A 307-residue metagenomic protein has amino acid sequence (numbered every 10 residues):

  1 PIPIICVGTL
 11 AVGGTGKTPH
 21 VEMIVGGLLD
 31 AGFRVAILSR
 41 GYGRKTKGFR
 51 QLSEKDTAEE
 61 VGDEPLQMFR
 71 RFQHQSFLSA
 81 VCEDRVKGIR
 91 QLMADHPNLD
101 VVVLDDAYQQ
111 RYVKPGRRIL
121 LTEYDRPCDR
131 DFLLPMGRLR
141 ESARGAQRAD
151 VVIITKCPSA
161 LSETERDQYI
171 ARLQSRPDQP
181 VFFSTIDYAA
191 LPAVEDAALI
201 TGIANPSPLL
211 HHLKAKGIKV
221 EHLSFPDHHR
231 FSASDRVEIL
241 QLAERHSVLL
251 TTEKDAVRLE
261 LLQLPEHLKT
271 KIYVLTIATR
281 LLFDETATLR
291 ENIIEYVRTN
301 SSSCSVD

Functional and structural regions predicted by a protein language model:
P1-E54, S159, D307: Walker A (P-loop) phosphate-binding motif
V7, T122, S184, L223 (+1 more regions): Hydrophobic residues at beta-strand termini and immediately following loops that shape nucleotide-binding pockets
F33, P97-L99, P115, E244-S247: Short, high-confidence coil segments that cap the C-terminus of an alpha-helix and link into the following beta-strand
A36-L38, L120, D196-I200: Conserved beta-strand elements of the Class I
G41-R176: Phosphate/Mg2+-binding loops and adjacent switch elements in nucleotide/diphosphate-handling enzyme cores
P127-V248, S302-D307: C-terminal accessory "lid"/substrate-recognition subdomains
P226-D227, L268-T299: Short, flexible loop segments at boundaries between secondary-structure elements
R245-L262: Phosphate-bearing ligand-interacting subdomains that bind or position ATP/ADP/UDP/GDP/NAD(P) or nucleotide-linked
